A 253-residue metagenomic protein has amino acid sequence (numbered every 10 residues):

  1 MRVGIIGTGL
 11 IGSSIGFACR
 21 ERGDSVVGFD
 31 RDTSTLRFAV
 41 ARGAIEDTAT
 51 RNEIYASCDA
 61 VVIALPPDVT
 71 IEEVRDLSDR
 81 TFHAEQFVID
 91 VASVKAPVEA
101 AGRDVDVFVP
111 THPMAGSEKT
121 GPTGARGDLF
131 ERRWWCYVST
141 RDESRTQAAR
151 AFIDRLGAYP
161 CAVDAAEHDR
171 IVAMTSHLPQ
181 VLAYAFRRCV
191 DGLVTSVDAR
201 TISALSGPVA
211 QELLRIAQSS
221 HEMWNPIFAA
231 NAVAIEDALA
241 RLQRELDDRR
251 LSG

Functional and structural regions predicted by a protein language model:
M1-A56: NAD(P)+-binding Rossmann beta1-loop-alpha1 motif at the extreme N-terminus of oxidoreductases
R2, S25, V107, W134 (+1 more regions): Residues at the starts of beta-strands that form the adenosine-phosphate
T33-S34, S93, D142: Helix N-cap at the beta1-alpha1 junction of Rossmann-like dinucleotide-binding domains, i.e., the first residues
R51-R80, Q86-F87: Rossmann-like NAD(P)-binding element
E72-G124: Rossmann-like NAD(P)(H) cofactor-binding subdomain of soluble oxidoreductases
G127-I216: Internal alpha-helical scaffold of NAD(P)-dependent oxidoreductase catalytic cores
D198-G253: Interdomain hinge/lid region at the active-site interface of Rossmann-like NAD(P)-dependent oxidoreductases
